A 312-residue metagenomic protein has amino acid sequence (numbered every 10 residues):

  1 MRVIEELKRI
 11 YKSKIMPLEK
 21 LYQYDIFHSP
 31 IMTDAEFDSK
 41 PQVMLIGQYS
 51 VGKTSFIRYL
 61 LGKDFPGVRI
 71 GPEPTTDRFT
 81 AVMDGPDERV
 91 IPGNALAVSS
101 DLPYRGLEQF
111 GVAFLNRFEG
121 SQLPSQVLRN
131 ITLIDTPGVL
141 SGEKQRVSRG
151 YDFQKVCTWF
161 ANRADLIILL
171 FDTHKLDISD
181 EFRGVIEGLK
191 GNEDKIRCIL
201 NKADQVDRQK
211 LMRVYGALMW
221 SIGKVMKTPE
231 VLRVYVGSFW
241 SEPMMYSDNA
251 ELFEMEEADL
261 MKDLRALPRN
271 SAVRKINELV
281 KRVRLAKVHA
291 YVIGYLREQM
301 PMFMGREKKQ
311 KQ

Functional and structural regions predicted by a protein language model:
M1-G142: Conserved G1/Walker A P-loop phosphate-binding module
V3, L7, G52-K53, T75-R78 (+6 more regions): Alpha-helical interaction elements in eukaryotic regulators
Y11, I15-E19, D64-F65, V90 (+8 more regions): Eukaryotic basic, amphipathic alpha-helical target segments in cytosolic regions
Y22-Q23, I57-G62, P72-E73, N94-A97 (+5 more regions): Short coil/turn segments at secondary-structure boundaries
P41, W159, E181-V185, M302-K311: C-terminal, well-structured subdomains that either form a transmembrane helix-short loop-helix hairpin in multi-pass
S50-V51, P86-E88, G138-V139, H174-L176 (+2 more regions): Conserved beta-strand elements of beta-rich interaction domains across eukaryotes, especially beta-propellers
P103-L140, K144-V231: Conserved C-terminal guanine-recognition region of P-loop GTPase G domains, centered on the G4
A203-D204, Q209-Q312: C-terminal end of P-loop GTPase domains and the immediately downstream helical coupling element
